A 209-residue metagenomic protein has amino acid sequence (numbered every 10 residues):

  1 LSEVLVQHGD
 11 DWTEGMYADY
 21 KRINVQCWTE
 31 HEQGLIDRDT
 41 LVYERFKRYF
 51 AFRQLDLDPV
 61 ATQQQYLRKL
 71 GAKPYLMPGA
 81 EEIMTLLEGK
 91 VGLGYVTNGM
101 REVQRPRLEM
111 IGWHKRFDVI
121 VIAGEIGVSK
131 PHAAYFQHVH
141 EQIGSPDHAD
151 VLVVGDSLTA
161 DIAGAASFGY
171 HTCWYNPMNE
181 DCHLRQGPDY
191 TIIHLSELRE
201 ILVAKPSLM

Functional and structural regions predicted by a protein language model:
L1-P78: N-terminal helical cap/lid subdomain that shapes the substrate entry/recognition surface in HAD-like hydrolases
E30-Q33, L67-K69, G89, V121 (+1 more regions): A short, structure-level motif marking secondary-structure boundaries and short turns
G34, A72, L93, A149-V151: A generic structural signal for short
G79-K90: Catalytic-core regions built around general acid/base machinery
T85, M100-M209: Asp-based, Mg2+/Mn2+-dependent phosphohydrolase catalytic module
K90-V91, G169: Glycine-centered short loops/turns at secondary-structure junctions
G92-G94, C173: Small side chains
T97: Conserved phosphate-coupling serine/threonine residues in phosphotransfer and NTP-handling enzymes
